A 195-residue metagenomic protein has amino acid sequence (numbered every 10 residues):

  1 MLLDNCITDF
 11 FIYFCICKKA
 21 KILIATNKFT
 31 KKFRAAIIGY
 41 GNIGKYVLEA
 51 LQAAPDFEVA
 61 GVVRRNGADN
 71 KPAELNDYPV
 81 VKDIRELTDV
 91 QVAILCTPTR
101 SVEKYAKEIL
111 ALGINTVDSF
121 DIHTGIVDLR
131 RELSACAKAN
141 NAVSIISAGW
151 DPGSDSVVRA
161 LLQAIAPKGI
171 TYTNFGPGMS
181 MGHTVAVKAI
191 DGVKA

Functional and structural regions predicted by a protein language model:
D4, Y13-I16, K21-I22: Short, positively charged and aromatic/hydrophobic N-terminal segments
R34-V47: Glycine-rich adenosine-cofactor-binding loop
A53-E74: NAD(P)-binding Rossmann-fold cofactor-contacting core
E74-I84: Active-site regions of enzymes building and remodeling cell-envelope glycoconjugates
K82, D89-A111, H123-V127: Beta-loop-alpha module in the N-terminal Rossmann-like domain of NAD(P)-dependent dehydrogenases, especially those
D118, S144-A148, N174: General beta-strand structural signal in soluble alpha/beta enzymes
D121-V143: Rossmann-fold NAD(P)-binding glycine/threonine-rich loop
W150-A195: Conserved anion/nucleotide-ligand pocket segment
